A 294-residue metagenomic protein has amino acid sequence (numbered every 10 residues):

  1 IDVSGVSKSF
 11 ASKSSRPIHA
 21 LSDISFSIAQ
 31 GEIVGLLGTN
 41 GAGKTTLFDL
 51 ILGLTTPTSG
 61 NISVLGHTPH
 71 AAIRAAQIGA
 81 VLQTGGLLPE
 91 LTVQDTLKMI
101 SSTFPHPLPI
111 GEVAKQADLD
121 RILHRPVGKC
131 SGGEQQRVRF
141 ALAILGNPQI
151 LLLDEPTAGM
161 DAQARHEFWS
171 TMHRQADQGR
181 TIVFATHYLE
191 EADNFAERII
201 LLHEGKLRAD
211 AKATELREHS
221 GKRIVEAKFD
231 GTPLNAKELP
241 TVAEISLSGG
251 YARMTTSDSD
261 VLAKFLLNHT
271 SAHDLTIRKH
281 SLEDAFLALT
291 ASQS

Functional and structural regions predicted by a protein language model:
T39-G43: Walker A (P-loop) phosphate-binding loop of ABC-type ATPase nucleotide-binding domains
L52: Helix-to-loop junction immediately C-terminal to a conserved catalytic motif
G60-H70, R74: Conserved ABC transporter NBD signature motif
K98, S102, L108-L123: Conserved ABC ATPase "signature" region
L151-E155: Catalytic Walker B motif of ABC-type/P-loop ATPase nucleotide-binding domains
S170-T256: ABC transporter nucleotide-binding domain
